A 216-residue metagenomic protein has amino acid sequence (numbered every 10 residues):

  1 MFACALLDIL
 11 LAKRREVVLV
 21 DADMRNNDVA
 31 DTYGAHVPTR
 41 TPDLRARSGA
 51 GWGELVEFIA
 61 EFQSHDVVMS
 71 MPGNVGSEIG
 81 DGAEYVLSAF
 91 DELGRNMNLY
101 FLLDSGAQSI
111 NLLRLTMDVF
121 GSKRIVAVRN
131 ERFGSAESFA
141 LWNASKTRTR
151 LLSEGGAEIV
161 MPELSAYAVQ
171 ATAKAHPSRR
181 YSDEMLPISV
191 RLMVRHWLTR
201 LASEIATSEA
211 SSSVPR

Functional and structural regions predicted by a protein language model:
M1-L6: Glycine-rich phosphate-binding P-loop
K13-D28: Short beta-strand-centered segment that lines the nucleotide-binding/catalytic pocket of NTP-utilizing
R15, L93-N98, G121-I125, G156: Short glycine-/polar-rich loops that comprise or flank the Walker A/P-loop and associated switch/sensor motifs
R25-P42: P-loop NTPase switch/communication element
T41-L44, H65-G82: Switch II (G3) loop of P-loop NTPases
Q63-V68, N96-N98: Loop/turn-to-beta-strand initiation segments
D81-G106: Inter-motif core of Ras-like GTPase G domains
E131-R200: Beta-strand-loop-alpha "switch" segments that mediate conformational coupling across diverse proteins
